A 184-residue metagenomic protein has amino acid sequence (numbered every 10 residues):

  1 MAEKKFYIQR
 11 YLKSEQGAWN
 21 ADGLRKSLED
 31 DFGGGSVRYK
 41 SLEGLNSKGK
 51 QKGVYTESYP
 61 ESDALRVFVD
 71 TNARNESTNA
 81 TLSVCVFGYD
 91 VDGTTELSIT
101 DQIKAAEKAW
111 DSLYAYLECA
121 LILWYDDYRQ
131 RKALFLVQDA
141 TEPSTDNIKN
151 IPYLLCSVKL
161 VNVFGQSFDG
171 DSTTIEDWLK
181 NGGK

Functional and structural regions predicted by a protein language model:
A2-K184: Extracellular/virion structural assembly segments
